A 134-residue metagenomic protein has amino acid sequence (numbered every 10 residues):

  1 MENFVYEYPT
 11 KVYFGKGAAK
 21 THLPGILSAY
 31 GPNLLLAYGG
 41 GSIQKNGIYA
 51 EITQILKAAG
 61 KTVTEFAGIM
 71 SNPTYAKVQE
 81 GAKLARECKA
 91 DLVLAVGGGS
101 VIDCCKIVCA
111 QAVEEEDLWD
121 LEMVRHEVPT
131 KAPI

Functional and structural regions predicted by a protein language model:
M1-L92: ATP/NTP phosphate-donor binding region
A76-I134: Glycine/threonine-rich beta-strand-loop-alpha-helix active-site module that forms ligand/phosphate-binding
